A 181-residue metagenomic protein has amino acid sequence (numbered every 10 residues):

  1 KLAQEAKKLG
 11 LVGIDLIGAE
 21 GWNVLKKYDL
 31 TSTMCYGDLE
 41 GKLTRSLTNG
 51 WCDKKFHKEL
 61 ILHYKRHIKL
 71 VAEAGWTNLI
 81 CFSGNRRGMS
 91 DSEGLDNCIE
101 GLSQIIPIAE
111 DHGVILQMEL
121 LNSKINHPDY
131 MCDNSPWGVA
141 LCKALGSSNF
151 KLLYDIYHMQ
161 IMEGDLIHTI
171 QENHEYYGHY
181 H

Functional and structural regions predicted by a protein language model:
K1, M34-W51, S83-R86, I125: N-terminal small/glycine-rich loop or linker at the start of catalytic domains across soluble metabolic enzymes
A3, L43-K55, P128-S135, V139 (+3 more regions): Gly/Pro-rich active-site loop or hairpin
A3-K8, E20-L43, K65-W76, S103-H112 (+2 more regions): Acidic (Asp/Glu)-rich catalytic clusters
K7-K8, L16, K58-E59: Aromatic- and glycine-enriched glycan-recognition loops and surfaces that form the carbohydrate-binding subsites
L9-G13, A19-N23, G146-Q160: Extended hydrophobic secondary-structure segments
V12-L16, S32-G37, L79-C81, L116-M118 (+2 more regions): Hydrophobic faces of well-ordered beta-strands that scaffold small-molecule active sites in alpha/beta enzyme cores
G18-E20, D38-E40, N85-R87, L120-K124 (+1 more regions): Active-site-proximal loop/turn and secondary-structure-junction residues that shape catalytic pockets, frequently
G50-K151: Active-site acidic/histidine proton-transfer and metal-coordination neighborhood in alpha/beta enzyme cores
